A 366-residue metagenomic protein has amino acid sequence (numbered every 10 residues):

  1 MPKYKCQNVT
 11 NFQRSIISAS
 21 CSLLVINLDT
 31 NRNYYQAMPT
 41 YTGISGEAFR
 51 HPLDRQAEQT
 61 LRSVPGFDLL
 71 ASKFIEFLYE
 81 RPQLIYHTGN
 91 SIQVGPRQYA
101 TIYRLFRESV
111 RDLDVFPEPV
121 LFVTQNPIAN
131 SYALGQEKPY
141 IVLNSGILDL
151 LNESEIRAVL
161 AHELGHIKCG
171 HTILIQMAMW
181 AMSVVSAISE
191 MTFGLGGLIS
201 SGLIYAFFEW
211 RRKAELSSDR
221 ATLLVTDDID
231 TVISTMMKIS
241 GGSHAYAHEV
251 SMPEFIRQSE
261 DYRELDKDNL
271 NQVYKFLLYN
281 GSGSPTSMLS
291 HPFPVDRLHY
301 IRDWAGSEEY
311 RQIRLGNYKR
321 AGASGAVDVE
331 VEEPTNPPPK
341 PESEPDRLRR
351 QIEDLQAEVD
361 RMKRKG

Functional and structural regions predicted by a protein language model:
M1-T30: Short, basic, low-complexity termini and linkers enriched in Ser/Thr/Gly/Pro that act as targeting/leader peptides
C21-E137, S243, R311, K319-G366: Hydrophobic or amphipathic, alpha-helical segments that drive membrane association/targeting
G66, V123-S131, L203, L223-V327 (+1 more regions): Active-site-proximal gating segments in proteases and membrane effectors
F106-S109, R211-V232: An active-site-proximal "capping" alpha-helix that borders the catalytic cofactor pocket
L143-A158: Short pre-active-site segment immediately N-terminal to the catalytic Zn-binding motif
L151, L160-C169, S217, A221: Active-site His/Glu-centered metal-binding helix of metallohydrolases
L164-S183: Catalytic Zn2+-binding segment of zinc metalloproteases
T192-E209: Substrate-binding clefts and substrate-entry loops adjacent to catalytic sites of polymer-processing enzymes acting on
